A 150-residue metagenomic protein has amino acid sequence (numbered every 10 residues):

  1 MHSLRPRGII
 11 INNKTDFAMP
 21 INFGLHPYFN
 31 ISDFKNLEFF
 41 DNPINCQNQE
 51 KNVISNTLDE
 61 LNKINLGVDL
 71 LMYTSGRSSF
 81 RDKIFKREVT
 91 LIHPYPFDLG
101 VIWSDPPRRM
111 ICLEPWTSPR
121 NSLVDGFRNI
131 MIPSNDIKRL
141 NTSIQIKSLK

Functional and structural regions predicted by a protein language model:
M1-I21, L25-P27: Acidic, contiguous internal or C-terminal segments within carbohydrate-active enzymes that form a structured patch used
M1-S3, I31-D33, K83-I84, S104-R108 (+1 more regions): A short, structured loop/turn motif at beta-sheet edges
L4-G8, R77, K86, I137-N141: Intrinsic-disorder/low-complexity, polar/charged segments enriched in Ser/Thr/Lys/Arg/Asp/Glu/Gln
K14-D16, S32, S118-R120, K147-L149: Short coil/turn motifs at secondary-structure junctions
F17-P20, P27-P94: Active-site/ligand-binding surface loops and adjacent short beta/alpha elements that line catalytic pockets across
P43-K51, E114-I132: Surface-exposed, gly/pro-biased binding rims or lids
D82-R120: Glycine-rich active-site loops that engage anionic ligands at enzyme catalytic sites
M131-S148: Short Pro-Gly-centered flexible turn/kink motifs
